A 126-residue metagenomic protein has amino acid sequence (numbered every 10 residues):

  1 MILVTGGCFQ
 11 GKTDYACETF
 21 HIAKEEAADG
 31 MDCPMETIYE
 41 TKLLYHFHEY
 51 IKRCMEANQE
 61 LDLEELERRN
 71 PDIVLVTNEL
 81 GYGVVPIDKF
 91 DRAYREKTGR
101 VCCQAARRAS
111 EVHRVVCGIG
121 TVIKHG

Functional and structural regions predicted by a protein language model:
M1-C33: Glycine-rich P-loop/Walker A and Walker A-like loops and their local beta1-loop-alpha1 context in P-loop NTPases
G6, H46, C117: Active-site donor-binding loop signature of nucleotide-sugar glycosyltransferases
Q10, E49-Y50, G81, G120: Short, solvent-exposed loop/turn segments at secondary-structure junctions
T13, C17, A57-E60, G99: Short amphipathic alpha-helical segment that frequently serves as the phosphate-/nucleotide-binding helix
H21, H46-H48, H113, H125: Histidine (H) residue identity feature
H21, Y50-I51, I87-D91: Short linear motifs at secondary-structure transitions and domain/linker junctions
E25-V76: Conserved nucleotide-sensing/catalytic segment adjacent to the nucleotide-binding pocket in NTP-handling enzymes
E60-G126: Replace "adjacent to P-loop NTPase cores in ATP/GTP-dependent enzymes" with "adjacent to NTP-binding cores
